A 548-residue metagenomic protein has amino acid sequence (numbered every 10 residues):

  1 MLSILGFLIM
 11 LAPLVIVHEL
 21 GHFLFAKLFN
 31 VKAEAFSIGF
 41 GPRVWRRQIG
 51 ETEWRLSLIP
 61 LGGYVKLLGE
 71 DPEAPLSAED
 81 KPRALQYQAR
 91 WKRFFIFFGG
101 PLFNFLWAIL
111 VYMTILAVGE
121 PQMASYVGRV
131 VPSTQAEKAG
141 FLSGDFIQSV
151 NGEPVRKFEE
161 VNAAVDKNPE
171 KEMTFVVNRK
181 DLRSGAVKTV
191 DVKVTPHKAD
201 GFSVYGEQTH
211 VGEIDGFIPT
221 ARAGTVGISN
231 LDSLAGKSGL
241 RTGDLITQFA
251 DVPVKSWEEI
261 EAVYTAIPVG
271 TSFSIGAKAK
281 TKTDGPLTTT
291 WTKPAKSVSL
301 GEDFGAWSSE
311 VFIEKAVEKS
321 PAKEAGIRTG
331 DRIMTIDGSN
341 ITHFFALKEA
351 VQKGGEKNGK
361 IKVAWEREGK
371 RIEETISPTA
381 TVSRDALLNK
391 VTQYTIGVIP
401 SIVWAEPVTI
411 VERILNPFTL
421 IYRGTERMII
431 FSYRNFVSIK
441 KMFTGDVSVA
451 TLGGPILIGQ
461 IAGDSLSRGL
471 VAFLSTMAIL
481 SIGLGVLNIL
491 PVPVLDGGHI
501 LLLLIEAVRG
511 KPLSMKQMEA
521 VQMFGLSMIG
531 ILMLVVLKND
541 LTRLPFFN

Functional and structural regions predicted by a protein language model:
M1-F23, F94-I115: Hydrophobic alpha-helical transmembrane signal-anchor segments
L2-E79, L487-R509: Small-residue-rich helix-interface/hinge motifs
L11-V15, K66, N104, L480-N488 (+1 more regions): Alpha-helical transmembrane segments of multi-pass membrane proteins
F29-E34, G119-E137, L142, N548: Alpha-helical transmembrane signal-anchor/signal-peptide segments
G50, L61, S143-F146, T242 (+2 more regions): Short, flexible surface segments
G63-P132, G152-V155, V187, G216 (+5 more regions): Internal alpha-helical transmembrane segments
E70-L76, P82-A84, Q88, G128-A199 (+9 more regions): Juxtamembrane extramembrane loops of integral membrane proteins
D80-W91, H210-T247, V252-P253, A266-P268 (+7 more regions): Functional transmembrane alpha-helices
